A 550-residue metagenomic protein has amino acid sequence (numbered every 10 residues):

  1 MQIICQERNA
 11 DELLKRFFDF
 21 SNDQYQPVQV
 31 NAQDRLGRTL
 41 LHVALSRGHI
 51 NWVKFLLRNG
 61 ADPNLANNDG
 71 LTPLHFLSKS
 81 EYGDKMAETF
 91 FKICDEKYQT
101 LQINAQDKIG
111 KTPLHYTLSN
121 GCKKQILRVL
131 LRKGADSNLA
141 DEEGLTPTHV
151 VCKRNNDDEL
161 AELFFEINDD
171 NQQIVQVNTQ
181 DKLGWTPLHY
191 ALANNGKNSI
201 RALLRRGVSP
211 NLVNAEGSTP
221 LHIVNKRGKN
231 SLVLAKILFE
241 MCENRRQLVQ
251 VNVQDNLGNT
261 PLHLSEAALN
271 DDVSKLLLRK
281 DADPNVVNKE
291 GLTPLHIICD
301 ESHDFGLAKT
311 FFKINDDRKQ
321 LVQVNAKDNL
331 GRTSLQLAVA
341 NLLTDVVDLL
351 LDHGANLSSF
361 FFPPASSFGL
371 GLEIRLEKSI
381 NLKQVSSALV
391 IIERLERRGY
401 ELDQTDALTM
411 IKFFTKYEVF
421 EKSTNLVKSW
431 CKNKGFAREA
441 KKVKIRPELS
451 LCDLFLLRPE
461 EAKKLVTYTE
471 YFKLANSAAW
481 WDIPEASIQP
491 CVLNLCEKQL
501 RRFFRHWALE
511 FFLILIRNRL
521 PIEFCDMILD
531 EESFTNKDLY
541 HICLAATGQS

Functional and structural regions predicted by a protein language model:
R8, L337, N341, H353 (+1 more regions): Cullin-RING E3 adaptor/co-adaptor recruitment helices
R8-N9, G48, E81-Y82, G121-C122 (+6 more regions): Ankyrin-repeat intra-repeat helix-capping/turn positions
E12, N51, K85, K124-Q125 (+6 more regions): Structural detector for tandem alpha-solenoid helical repeats, activating at a conserved register within the helical
R16-Q29, K54-D62, F91-Q102, R128-D136 (+7 more regions): Ankyrin repeat domain, specifically the short helix-to-loop turn at the C-terminus of the second helix of each repeat
N51-W52, L71, Q125, L145 (+5 more regions): Classical protein tyrosine phosphatase
